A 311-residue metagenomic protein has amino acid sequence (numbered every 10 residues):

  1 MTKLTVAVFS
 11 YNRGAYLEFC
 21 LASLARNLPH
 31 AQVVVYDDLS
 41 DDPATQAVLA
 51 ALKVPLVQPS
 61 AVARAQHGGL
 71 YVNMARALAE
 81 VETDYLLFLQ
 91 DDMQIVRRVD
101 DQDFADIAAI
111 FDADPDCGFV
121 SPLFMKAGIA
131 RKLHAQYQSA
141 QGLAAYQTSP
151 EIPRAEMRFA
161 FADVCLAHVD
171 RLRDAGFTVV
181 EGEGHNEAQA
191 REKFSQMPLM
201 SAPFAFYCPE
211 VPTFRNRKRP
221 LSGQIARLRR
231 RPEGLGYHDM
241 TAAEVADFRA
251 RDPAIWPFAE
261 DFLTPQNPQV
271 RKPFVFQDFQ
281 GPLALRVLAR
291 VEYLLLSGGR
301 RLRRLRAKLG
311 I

Functional and structural regions predicted by a protein language model:
M1-A22: N-proximal low-complexity "stem/linker" segments adjacent to membrane-targeting elements
A22-A31: Short, acidic, metal-binding catalytic loop of nucleotide-sugar glycosyltransferases
D41-E82: Active-site-proximal specificity loops/subdomain of glycosyltransferases
E82-T83, F159-G176: Conserved nucleotide-sugar donor-binding and metal-coordinating catalytic region shared by glycosyltransferases
L86: Short aromatic/hydrophobic "clamp" motif used to bind/position activated sugar donors
R98-F119: Conserved donor-nucleotide/metal-binding helix-loop-beta segment in metal-dependent transferases, i.e., the alpha-helix
P115-H134: Short beta-strand-to-loop element that shapes/binds the nucleotide-sugar donor at the catalytic cleft/hinge
D174-I311: C-terminal catalytic/acceptor-binding lobe
